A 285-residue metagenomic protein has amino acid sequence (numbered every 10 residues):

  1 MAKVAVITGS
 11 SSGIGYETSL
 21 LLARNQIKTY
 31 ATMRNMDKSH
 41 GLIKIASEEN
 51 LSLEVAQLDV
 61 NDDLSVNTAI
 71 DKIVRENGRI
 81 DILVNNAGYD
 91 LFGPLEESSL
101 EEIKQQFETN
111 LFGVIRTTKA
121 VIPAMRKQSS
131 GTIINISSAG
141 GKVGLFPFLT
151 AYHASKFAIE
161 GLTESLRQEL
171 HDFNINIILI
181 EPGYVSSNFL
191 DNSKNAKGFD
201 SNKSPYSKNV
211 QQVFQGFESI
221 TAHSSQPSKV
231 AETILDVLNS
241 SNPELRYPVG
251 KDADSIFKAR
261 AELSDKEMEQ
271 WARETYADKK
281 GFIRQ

Functional and structural regions predicted by a protein language model:
S11-G13: Conserved glycine-rich cofactor-binding loop
L51-S52, K72-N85, L91: A glycine-rich helix->loop->beta "capping" turn within Rossmann-like NAD(P)(H)-dependent oxidoreductase domains
L58-T68, L100: The beta1-alpha1 cofactor-binding region of Rossmann-like NAD(H)/NADP(H)-dependent oxidoreductases
P94-L95, E102-K104: Substrate-binding pocket helix/loop in short-chain dehydrogenase/reductase
T118, S155: Active-site helix of classical SDR
S138: Residue(s) in the substrate-gating loop at a strand-loop-helix junction that position the organic substrate next
D172-E244: SDR active-site lid
